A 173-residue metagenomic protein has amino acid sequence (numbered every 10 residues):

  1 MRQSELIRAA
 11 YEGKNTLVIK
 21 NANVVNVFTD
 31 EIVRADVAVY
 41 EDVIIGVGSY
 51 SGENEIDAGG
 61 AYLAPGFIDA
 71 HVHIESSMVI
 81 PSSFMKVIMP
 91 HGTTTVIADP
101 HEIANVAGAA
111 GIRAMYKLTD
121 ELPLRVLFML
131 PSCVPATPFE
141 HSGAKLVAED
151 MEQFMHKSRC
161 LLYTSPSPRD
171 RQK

Functional and structural regions predicted by a protein language model:
M1-V18, N23-G66: Histidine-rich, glycine-flanked metal-binding segment
E5-R8, M85-S165: Divalent-metal coordination cores built from histidine and acidic residues
V18, A38, F67-D69, H73 (+2 more regions): Short, conserved beta-strand segments within well-ordered enzyme catalytic domains that often line or immediately flank
A22, D42, G60, H71 (+3 more regions): Divalent metal-coordination and catalytic microenvironments
V27-D30, S77, S142-A144: Short loop/turn motifs at secondary-structure junctions and domain boundaries
D57, D69, D170: Acidic active-site catalytic centers that drive phospho-/nucleotidyl reactions and related ester hydrolyses
A61-S83: Di-metal (Zn2+ and/or Mg2+/Mn2+) metal-binding site signature of metallo-dependent hydrolases with the MBL/beta-CASP
T164-Q172: Conserved small/polar residues in nucleotide/adenosyl-binding loops
